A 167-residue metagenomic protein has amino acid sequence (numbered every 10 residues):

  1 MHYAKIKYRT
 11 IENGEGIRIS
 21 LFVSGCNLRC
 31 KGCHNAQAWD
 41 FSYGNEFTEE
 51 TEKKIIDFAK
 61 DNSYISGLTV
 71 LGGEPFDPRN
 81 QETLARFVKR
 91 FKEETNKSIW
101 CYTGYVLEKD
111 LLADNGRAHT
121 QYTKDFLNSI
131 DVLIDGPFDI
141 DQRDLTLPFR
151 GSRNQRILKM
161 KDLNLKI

Functional and structural regions predicted by a protein language model:
M1-Y3, I17, N35-N115, Q121-D125: Conserved Radical SAM active-site core
H2-R29: N-terminal pre-triad scaffold of radical SAM enzymes
D77, D141-Q142: Short glycine-rich, flexible loops that bind phosphorylated cofactors or substrates
L84-K92, W100, R143-I167: P-loop/Walker A phosphate-binding loop and immediately adjacent motor/lid segment at beta-alpha junctions
I130-V132: Well-ordered beta-strand positions
